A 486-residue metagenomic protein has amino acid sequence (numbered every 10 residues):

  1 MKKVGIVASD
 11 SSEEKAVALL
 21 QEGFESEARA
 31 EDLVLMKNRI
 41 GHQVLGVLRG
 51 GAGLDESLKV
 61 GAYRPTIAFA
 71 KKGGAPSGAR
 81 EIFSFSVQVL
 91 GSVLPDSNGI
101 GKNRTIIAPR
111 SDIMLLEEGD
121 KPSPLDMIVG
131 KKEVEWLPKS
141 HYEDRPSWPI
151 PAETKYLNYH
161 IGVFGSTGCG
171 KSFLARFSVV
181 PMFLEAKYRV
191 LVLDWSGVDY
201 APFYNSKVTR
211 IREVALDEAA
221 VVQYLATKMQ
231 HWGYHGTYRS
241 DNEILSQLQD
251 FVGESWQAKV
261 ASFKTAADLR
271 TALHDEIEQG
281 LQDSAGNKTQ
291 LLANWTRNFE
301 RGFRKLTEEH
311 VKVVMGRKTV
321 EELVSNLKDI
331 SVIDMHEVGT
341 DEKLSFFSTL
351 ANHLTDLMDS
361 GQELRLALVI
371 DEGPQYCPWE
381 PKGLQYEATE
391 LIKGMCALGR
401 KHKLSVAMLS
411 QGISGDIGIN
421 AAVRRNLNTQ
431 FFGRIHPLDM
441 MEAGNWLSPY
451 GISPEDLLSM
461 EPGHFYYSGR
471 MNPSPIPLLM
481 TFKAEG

Functional and structural regions predicted by a protein language model:
M1-H160, F164-S166, L174, S178 (+4 more regions): Basic- and hydrophobic-enriched, low-structure N-terminal and domain-boundary segments that flank ATP-binding catalytic
E133-A215, A421, F432: Glycine-rich phosphate-binding loop of nucleotide-binding enzymes
L157, A186-K187, N326-L327, G361-L364 (+1 more regions): Short loop/turn elements that form and flank the Walker-type P-loop nucleotide-binding site in RecA-like NTPase cores
T167, V338-I452: Conserved P-loop NTPase motor cores
A186-Y188, K328, H402-L404, R425-T429 (+1 more regions): Short glycine-/polar-rich loops that comprise or flank the Walker A/P-loop and associated switch/sensor motifs
T209-M315: Helical/strand "switch-coupling" subdomains that flank nucleotide/phosphate-binding cores, especially in P-loop NTPases
Q279, D283-G286, E461-G486: Conserved P-loop NTPase motor module
S331-I333, L368: Hydrophobic positions in the central parallel beta-sheet of the AAA+
